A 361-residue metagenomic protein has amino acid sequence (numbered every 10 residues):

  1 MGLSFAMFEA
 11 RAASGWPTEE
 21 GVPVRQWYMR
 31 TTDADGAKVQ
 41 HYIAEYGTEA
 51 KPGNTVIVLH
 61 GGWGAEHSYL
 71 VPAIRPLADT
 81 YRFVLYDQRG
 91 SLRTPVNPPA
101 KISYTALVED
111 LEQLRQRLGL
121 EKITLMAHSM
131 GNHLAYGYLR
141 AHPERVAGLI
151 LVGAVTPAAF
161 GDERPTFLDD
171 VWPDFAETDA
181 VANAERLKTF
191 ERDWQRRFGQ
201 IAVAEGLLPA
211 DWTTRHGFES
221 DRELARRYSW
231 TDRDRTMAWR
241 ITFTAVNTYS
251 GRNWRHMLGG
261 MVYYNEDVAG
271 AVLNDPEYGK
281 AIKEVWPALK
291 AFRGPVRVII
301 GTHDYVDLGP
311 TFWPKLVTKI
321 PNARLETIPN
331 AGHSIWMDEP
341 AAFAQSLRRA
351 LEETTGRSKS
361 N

Functional and structural regions predicted by a protein language model:
G15-Q40: N-terminal cap/lid segment of alpha/beta-hydrolase-fold proteins
V39-V96: Conserved HGGG/HGGXW glycine-rich cap/lid loop of the alpha/beta-hydrolase fold
T105-I123: Conserved acidic catalytic loop of the alpha/beta-hydrolase fold
E121-F167: Conserved hydrolase catalytic core segment
G148-G206: A catalytic-pocket lid/entrance helix-loop region that shapes and gates access to the active site across common
R186-I299, D307: Alpha/beta-hydrolase
W286-I328: Conserved loop-alpha-helix segment in the C-terminal half of the alpha/beta-hydrolase fold that carries the catalytic
A323-N361: Catalytic active-site module of serine/aspartate enzymes centered on a nucleophile-bearing elbow/loop
